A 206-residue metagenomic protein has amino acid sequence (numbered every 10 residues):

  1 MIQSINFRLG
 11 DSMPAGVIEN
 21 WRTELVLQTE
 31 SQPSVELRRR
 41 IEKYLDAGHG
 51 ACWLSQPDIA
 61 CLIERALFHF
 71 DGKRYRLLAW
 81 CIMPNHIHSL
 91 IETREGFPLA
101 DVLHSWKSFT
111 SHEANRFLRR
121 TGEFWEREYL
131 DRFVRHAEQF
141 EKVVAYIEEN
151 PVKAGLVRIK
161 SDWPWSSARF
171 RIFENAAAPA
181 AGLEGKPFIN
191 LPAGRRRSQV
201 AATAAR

Functional and structural regions predicted by a protein language model:
M1-R206: Short catalytic/metal-binding and nucleic-acid-binding patches
